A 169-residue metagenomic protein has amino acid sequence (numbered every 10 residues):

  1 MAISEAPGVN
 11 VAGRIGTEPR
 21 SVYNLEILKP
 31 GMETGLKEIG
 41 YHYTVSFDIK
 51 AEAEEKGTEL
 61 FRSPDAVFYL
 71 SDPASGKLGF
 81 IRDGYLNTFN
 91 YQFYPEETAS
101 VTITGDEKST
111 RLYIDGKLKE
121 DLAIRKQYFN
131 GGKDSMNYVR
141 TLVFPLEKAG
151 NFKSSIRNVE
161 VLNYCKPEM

Functional and structural regions predicted by a protein language model:
S4, V9-V11, I15-G79, G150-N151 (+2 more regions): Extracellular glycan-recognition modules
G16, F68, L86-T88, K119-E120: Short, isolated positions in well-ordered beta-strands
M32-L36, T88-F93, G131: Beta-strand-rich interaction surfaces with strong enrichment in secreted/lumenal proteins
A74-G76, L122-I156: Flexible glycan-contacting loops in extracellular carbohydrate-active proteins
L78-S100: Short, aromatic/His-centered strand-loop micro-motif at the edge of beta-sheets
D83, Y113-K117: Short strand-turn-strand beta-turns centered on an Asx-Gly dipeptide
E97-R111: Localized edge beta-strand/strand-to-loop motifs within extracellular or lumenal beta-rich domains
S100, T141, N158-V161: Extracellular/lumenal ectodomain signal focusing on beta-strand-rich modules and carbohydrate-recognition contexts
